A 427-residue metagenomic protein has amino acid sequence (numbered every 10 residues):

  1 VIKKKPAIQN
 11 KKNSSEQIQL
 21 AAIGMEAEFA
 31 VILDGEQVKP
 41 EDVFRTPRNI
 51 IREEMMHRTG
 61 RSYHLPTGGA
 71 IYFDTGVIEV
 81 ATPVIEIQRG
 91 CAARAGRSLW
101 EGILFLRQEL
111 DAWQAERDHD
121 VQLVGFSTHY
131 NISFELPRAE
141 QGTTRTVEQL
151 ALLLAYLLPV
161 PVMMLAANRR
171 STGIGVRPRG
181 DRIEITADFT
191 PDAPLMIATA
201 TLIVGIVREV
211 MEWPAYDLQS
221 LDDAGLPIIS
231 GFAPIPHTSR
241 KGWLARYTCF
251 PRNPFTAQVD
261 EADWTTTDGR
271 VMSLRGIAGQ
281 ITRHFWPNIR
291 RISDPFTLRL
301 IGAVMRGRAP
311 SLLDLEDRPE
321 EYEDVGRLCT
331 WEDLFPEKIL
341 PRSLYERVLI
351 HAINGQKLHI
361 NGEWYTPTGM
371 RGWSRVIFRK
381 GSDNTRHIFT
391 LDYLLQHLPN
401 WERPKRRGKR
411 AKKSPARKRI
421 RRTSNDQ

Functional and structural regions predicted by a protein language model:
I2-A115, V124-F126, V162-A167, T172-I174 (+3 more regions): Terminal catalytic/cofactor-binding subdomain
D120-L136: Histidine-centered divalent-metal-coordination microenvironment in nucleic-acid enzymes
P137-V147: Short acidic, Gly/Pro-enriched loop/turn segments at secondary-structure junctions
R145-M163: Acidic, His- and aromatic-enriched active-site or binding-groove loops in soluble protein domains that engage sugars
